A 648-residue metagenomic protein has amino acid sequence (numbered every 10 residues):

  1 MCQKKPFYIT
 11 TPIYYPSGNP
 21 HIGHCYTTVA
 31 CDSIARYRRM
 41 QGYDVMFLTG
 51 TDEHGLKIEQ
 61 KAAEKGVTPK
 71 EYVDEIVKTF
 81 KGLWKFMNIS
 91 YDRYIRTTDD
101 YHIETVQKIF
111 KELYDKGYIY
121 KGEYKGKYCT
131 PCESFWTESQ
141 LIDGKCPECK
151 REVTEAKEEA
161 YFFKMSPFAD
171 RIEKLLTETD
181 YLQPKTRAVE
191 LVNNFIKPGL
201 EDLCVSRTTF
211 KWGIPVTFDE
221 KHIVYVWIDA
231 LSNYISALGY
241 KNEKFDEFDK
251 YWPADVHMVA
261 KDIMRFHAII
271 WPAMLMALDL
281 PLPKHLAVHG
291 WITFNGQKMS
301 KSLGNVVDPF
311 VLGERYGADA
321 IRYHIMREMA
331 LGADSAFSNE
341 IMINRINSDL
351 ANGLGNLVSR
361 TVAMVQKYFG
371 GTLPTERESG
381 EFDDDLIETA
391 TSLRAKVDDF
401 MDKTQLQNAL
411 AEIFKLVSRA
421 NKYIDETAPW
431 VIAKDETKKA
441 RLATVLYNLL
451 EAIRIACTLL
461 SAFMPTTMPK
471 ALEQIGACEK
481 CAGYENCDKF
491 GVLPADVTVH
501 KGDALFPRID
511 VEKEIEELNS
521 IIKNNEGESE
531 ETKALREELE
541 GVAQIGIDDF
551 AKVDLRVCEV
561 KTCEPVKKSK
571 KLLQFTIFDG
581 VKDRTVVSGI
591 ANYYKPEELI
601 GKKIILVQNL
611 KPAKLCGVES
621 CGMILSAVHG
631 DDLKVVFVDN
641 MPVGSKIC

Functional and structural regions predicted by a protein language model:
M1-Q3, R36-D44, K65-P69, F86 (+7 more regions): Secondary-structure transition/capping motifs at alpha-helix termini and the adjoining loop/turn into the next element
C2-I76, I95-K111, D115, C132 (+5 more regions): N-terminal catalytic cores of NTP/NDP-binding nucleotidyl/phosphoryl-transfer enzymes
C2-T49, Y101-T105, E155-K367, A409-I413: Structured secondary-structure scaffolds
K78-S90: A glycine-rich helix N-cap at a beta->alpha junction
K116-A169, E173: Cys/His-rich short segments
K121, E328, A333, I341-E378 (+3 more regions): Helix-rich, typically C-terminal accessory recognition domains appended to large enzymatic cores
A471-D549: Intrinsic disorder at enzyme termini
E530-C648: Phosphate-backbone binding interfaces of nucleic-acid-interacting proteins
